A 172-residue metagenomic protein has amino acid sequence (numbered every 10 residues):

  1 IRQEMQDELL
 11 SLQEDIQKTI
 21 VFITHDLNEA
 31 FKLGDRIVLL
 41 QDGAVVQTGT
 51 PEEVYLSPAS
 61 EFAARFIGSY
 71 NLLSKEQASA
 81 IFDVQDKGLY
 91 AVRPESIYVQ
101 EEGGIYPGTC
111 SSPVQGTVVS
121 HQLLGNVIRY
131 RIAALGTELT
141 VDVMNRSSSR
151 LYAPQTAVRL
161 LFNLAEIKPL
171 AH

Functional and structural regions predicted by a protein language model:
I1-A59: ABC ATPase nucleotide-binding domains
D7, K75, G116-V119: Small-residue-enriched segments and motifs
N28, E52, E61, L73 (+3 more regions): Glycine-centered loop/turn positions within well-structured domains that cap or flank conserved ligand/cofactor-binding
G34-D35, T48, G68, A80 (+1 more regions): Charged, amphipathic alpha-helical interaction segments
L39, A44, L56-S60, G68 (+3 more regions): Short helix-capping and hinge/turn segments at secondary-structure transitions, especially at repeat and domain
T50, R65, S69, N126: Gly/Ser/Thr-rich helix-start
L56-A78, A91, L161: C-terminal boundary and immediately downstream tail of ABC-type ATPase nucleotide-binding domains
A80-H172: Non-catalytic connector elements of ABC transporters
